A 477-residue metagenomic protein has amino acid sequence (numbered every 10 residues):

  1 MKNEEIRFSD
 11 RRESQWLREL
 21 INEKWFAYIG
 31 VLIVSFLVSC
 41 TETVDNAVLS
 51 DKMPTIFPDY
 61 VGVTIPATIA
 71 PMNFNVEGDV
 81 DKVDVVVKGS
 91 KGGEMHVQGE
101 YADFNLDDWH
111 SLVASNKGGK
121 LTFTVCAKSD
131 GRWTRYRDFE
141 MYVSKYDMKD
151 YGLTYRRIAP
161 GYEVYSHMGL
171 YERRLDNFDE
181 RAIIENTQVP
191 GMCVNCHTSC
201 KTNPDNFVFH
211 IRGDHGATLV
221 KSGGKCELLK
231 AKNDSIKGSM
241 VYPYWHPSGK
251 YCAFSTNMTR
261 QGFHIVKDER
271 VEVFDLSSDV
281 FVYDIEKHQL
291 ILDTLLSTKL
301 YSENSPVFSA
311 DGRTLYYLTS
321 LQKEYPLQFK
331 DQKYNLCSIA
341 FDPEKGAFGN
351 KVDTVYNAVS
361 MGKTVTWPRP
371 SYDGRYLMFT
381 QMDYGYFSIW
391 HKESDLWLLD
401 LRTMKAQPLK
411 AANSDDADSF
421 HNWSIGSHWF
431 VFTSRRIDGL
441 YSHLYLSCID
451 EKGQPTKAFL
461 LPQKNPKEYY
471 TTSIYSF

Functional and structural regions predicted by a protein language model:
M1-N46: Bacterial Sec-dependent N-terminal signal peptides
C40-F477: Sequence signature of WD/YWTD-type beta-propeller architectures
